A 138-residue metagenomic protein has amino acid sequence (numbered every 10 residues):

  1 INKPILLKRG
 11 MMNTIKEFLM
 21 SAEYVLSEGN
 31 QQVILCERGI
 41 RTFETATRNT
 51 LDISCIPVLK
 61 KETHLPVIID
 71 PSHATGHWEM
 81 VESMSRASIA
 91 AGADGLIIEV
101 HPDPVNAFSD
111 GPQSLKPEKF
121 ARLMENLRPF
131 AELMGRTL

Functional and structural regions predicted by a protein language model:
I1-S54: Conserved anion-binding
L7, L59, D70, S88 (+1 more regions): Conserved, mostly hydrophobic/aromatic
G10-M12, R38-T42, P66, S72-G76 (+1 more regions): Active-site beta-loop-alpha junctions enriched in small/polar residues
K16-S21, G76-A93, P102: Catalytic cores of alpha/beta
A22-L26, P57-T63, M124-E132: Surface-exposed amphipathic alpha-helices with a cationic face
Q31-E37, K60, A93-P102: Non-cysteine beta-strand/loop elements that form the S-adenosyl-L-methionine
R48-S54, E79-R86, Q113-P117: Charged helix-capping and loop-helix junction motifs
D103-R136: C-terminal helical cap(s) of enzyme catalytic domains, especially alpha/beta-barrels
